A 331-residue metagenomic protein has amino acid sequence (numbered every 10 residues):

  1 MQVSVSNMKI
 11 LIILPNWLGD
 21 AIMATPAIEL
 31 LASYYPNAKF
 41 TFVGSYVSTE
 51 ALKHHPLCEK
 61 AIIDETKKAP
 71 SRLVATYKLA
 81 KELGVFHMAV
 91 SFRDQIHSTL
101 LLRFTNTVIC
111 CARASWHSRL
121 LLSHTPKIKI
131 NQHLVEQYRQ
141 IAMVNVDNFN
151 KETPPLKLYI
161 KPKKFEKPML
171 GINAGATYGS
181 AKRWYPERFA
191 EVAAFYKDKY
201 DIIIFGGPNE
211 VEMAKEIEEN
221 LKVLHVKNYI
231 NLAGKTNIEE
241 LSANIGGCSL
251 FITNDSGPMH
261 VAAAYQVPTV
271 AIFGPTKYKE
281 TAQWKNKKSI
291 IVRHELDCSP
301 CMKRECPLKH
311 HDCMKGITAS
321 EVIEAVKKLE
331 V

Functional and structural regions predicted by a protein language model:
M1-V331: Catalytic machinery of carbohydrate-active enzymes, primarily nucleotide-sugar-dependent glycosyltransferases
